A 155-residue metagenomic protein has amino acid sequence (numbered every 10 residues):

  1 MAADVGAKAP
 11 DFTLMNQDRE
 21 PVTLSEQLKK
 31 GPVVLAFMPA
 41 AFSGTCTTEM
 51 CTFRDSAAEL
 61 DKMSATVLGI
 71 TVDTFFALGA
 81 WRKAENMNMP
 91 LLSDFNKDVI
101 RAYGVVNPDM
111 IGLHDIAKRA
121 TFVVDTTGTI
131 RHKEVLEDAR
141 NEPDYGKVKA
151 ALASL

Functional and structural regions predicted by a protein language model:
M1-L155: Chalcogenol-based redox active-site neighborhoods
